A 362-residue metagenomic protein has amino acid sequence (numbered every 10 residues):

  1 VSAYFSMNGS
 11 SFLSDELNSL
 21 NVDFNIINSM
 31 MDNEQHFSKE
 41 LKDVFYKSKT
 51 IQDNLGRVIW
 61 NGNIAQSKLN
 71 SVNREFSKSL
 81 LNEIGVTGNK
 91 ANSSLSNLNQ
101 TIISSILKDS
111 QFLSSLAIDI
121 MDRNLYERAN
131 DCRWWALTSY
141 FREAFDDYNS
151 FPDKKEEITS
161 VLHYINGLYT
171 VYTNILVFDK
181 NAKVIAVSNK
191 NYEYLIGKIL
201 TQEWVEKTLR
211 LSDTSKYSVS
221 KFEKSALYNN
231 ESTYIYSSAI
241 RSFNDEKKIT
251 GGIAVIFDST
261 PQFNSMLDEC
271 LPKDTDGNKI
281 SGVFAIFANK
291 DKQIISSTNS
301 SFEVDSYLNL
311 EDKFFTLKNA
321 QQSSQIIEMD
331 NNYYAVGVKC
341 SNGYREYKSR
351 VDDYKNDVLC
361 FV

Functional and structural regions predicted by a protein language model:
A3, P152-K155, V187-S188, N229-L271 (+1 more regions): Conserved beta-strands of PAS-like sensory domains
A3-I102, S306-V362: Extracellular/periplasmic juxtamembrane segments that couple receptor/chemosensory ectodomains to their
V44-T214, L267-C270, D274: Extracytoplasmic/periplasmic sensory segments of membrane signal-transduction proteins
L137, I175-K183, G277-K292, I327-E328: Short hydrophobic alpha-helical segments used for membrane anchoring or interfacial signaling
E143-F145, K183-N189, N289-N299, G337-V338: Amphipathic coiled-coil signal-relay and dimerization helices
E156-Y169, G252-F315, Q322: Solvent-exposed, extracytoplasmic
N166-N174, K180-M266, I326-D330: Extracytoplasmic/periplasmic ligand-binding sensor regions of membrane-associated signaling proteins
Y192-E193, S301-E303, N342: Short, surface-exposed beta-strand-loop junctions and turns on beta-sheet-rich folds
